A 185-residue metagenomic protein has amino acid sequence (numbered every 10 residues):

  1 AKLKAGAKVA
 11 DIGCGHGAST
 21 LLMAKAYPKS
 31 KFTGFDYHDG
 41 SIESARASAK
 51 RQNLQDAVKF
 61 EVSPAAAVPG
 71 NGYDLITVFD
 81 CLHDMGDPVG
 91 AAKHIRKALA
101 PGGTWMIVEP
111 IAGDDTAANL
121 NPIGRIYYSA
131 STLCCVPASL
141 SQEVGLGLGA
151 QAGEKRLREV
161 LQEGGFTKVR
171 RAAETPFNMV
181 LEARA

Functional and structural regions predicted by a protein language model:
K4-G15: Conserved class I S-adenosyl-L-methionine
K8, G103-T104: Short glycine-centered segments of the SAM/dcSAM-binding site in methyltransferase folds
K8-A10, T20-A66: Class I SAM-dependent methyltransferase SAM/SAH-binding core
S63-I76: A short acidic, Gly/Pro-enriched loop at the edge of an enzyme's catalytic core that lines a small-molecule cofactor
D74-P88: A short SAM/SAH-binding and catalytic strip from SAM-dependent methyltransferases
V89-P101: A short glycine-rich, Lys/Arg-flanked "PGG" loop and its adjoining helix->strand segment in the class I
V108-E163: C-terminal alpha-helical "lid/dimerization" subdomain adjacent to the S-adenosyl-L-methionine
G165-A185: Core SAM-dependent methyltransferase catalytic element
